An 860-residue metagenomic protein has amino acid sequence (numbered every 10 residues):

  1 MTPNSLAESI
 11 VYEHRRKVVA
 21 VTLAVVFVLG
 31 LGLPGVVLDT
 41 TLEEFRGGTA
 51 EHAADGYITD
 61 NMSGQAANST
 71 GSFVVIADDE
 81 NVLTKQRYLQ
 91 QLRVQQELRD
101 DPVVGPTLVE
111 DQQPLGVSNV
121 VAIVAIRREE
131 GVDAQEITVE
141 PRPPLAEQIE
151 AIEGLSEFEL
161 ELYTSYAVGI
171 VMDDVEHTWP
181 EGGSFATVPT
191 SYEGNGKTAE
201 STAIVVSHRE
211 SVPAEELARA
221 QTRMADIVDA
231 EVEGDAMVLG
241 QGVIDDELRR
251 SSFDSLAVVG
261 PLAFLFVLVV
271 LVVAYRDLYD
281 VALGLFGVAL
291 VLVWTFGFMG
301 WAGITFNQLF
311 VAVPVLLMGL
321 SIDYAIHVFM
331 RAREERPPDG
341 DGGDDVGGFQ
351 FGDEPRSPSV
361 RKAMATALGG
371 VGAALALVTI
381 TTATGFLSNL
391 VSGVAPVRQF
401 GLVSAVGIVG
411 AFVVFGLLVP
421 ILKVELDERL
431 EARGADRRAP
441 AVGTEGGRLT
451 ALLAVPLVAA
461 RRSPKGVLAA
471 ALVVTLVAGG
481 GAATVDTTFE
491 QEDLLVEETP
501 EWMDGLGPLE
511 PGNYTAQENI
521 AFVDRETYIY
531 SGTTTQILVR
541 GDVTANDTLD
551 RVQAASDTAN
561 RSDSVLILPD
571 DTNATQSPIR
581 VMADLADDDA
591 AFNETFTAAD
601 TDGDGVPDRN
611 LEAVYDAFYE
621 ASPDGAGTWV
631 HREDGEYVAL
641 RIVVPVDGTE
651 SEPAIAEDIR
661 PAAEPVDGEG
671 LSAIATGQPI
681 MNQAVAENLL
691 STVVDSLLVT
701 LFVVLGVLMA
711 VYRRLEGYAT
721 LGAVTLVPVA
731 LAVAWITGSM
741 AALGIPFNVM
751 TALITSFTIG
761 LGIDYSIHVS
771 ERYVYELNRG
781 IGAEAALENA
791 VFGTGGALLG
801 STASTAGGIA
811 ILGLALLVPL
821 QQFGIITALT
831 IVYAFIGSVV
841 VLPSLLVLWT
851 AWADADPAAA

Functional and structural regions predicted by a protein language model:
M1-E43, R209-E492, G648-E650, G668-A860: Membrane-embedded transmembrane helical bundles of large multi-pass transporters/channels
T2-A263, L268-Y279, E431-L698, R714-L715 (+2 more regions): Feature of extramembrane
